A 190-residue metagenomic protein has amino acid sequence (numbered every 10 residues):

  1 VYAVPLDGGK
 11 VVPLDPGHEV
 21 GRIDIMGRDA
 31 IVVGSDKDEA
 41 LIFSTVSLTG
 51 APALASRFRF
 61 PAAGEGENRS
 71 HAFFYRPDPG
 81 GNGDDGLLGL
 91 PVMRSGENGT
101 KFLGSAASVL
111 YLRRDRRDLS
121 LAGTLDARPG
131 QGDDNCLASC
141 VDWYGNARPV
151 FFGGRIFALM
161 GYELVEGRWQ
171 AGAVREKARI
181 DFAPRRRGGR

Functional and structural regions predicted by a protein language model:
V1-R190: Beta-sheet-rich non-transmembrane sensory/scaffold domains
